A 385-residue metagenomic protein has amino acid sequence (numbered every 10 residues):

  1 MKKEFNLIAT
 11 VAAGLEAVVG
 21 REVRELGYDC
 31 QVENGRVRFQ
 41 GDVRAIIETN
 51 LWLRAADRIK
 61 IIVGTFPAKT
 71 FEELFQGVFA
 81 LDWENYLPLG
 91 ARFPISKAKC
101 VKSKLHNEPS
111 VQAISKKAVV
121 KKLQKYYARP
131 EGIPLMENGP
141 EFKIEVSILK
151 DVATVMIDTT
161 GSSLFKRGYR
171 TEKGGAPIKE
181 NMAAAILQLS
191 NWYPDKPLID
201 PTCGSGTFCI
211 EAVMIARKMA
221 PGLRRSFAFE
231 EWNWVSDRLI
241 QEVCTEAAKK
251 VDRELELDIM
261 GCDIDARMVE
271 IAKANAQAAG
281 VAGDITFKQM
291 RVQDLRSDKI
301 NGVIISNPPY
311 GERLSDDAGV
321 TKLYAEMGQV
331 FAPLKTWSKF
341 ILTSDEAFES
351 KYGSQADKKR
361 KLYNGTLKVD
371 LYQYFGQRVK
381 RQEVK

Functional and structural regions predicted by a protein language model:
K2-F142: Non-catalytic nucleic-acid substrate-recognition regions in nucleic-acid-modifying enzymes
R44-L51, S162-F165, K380-Q382: Short, charged/polar, Gly/Pro-enriched secondary-structure boundary elements
C100-S103, S162-S163, P309-R313: A short, flexible beta-alpha/helix-coil linker loop
I144-T160, Y372: C-terminal edge-of-domain segments
V155-L189: SAM-dependent Rossmann-like transferase core, predominantly class I methyltransferases with a strong bias toward
I178-R296, E312-R313, D317-G319: Conserved S-adenosyl-L-methionine
M290-K385: C-terminal catalytic and target-recognition region of SAM-dependent MTase-like enzymes, primarily methyltransferases
